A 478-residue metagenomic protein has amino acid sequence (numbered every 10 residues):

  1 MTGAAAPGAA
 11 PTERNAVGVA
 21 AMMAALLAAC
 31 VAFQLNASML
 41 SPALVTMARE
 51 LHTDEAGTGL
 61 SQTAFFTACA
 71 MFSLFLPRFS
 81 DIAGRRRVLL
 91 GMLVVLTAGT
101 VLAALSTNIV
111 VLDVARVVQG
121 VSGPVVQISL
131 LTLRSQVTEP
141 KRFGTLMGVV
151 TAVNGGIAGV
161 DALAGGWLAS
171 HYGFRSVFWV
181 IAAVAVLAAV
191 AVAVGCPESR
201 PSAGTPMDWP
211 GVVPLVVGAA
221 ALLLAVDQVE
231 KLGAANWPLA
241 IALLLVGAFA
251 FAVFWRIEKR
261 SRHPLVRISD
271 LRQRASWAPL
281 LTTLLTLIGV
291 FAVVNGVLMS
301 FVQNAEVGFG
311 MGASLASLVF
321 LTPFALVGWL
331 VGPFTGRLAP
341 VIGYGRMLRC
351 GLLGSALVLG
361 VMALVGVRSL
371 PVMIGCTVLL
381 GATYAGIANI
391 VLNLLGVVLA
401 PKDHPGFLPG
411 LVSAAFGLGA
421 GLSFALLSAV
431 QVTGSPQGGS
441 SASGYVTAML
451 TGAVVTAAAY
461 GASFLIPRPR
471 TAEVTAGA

Functional and structural regions predicted by a protein language model:
V19-L35, L40-P42, E55, P264-P436 (+2 more regions): 12-transmembrane solute porter fold
S41-F72, I109, A115, S314-L315: Extracellular/periplasmic helix-loop-helix junction of adjacent transmembrane segments in MFS-like secondary
E50-H52, G84, A104-V111, Y172-G173 (+1 more regions): Helix-breaking motifs and short loop linkers at transmembrane-helix boundaries and internal kinks in secondary membrane
T63-R78, P124-L131, T322-F334: Central cavity-lining transmembrane alpha-helices of secondary-active solute carriers, predominantly the Major
A70-I109: Conserved MFS/SLC helix-loop-helix module at the cytosolic interface between two early adjacent transmembrane helices
V95-L102, V110-Q119, P371-L379: Paired small-residue
V117-V153, V192, A203: Cytoplasmic helix-loop-helix junction between adjacent transmembrane helices in 12-TM secondary transporters
S170-T282, G289: Hydrophobic transmembrane-helix bundles of small-molecule transporters
